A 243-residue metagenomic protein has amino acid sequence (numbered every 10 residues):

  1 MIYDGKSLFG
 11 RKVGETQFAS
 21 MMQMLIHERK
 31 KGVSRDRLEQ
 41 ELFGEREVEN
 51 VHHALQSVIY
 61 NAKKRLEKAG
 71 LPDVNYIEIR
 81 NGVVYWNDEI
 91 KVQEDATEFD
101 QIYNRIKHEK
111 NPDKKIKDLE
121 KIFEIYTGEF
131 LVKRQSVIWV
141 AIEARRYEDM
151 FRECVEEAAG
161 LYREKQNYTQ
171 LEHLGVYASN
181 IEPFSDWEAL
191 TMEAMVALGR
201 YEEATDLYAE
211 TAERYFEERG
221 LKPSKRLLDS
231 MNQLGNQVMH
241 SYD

Functional and structural regions predicted by a protein language model:
M1-Y177, E182-D186, E203, A209 (+2 more regions): Intrinsically disordered, low-complexity protein-interaction/activation regions
T191-M195: TPR/Sel1-like alpha-solenoid repeat signature
